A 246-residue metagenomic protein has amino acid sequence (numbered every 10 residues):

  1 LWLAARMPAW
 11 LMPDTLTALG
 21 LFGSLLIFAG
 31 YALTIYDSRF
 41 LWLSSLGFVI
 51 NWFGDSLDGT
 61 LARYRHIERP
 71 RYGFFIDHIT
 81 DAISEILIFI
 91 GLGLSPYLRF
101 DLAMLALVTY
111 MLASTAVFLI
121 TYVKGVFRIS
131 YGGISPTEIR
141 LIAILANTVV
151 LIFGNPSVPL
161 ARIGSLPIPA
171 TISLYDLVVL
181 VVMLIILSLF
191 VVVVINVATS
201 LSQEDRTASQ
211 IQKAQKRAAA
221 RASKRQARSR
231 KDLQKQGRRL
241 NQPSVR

Functional and structural regions predicted by a protein language model:
L1-S45, G91-R246: Hydrophobic alpha-helical transmembrane segments
F40-G91, A116-V123, I195-T199: Acidic (Asp/Glu-rich) catalytic motifs at the cytosolic membrane interface
